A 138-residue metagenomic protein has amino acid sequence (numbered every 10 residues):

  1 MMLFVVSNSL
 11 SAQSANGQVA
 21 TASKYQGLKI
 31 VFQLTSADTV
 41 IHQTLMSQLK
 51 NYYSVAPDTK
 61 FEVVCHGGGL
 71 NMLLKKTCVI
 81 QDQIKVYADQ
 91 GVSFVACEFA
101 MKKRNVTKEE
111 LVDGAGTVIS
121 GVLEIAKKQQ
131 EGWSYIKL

Functional and structural regions predicted by a protein language model:
M1-G17: Bacterial Sec-dependent N-terminal signal peptides
F4, K24, Y53-V55, V86 (+2 more regions): A generic structural signal for short, solvent-exposed coil/turn residues that cap or connect secondary-structure
A12-S23, K128-E131, K137-L138: Charged, low-complexity, intrinsically disordered terminal regions
S14-E62: N-terminal secretory signal peptides
I30-Q33, E62-V64, S93-A96, K137: Structural recognition of the beta-strand scaffold that forms the well-ordered cores of secreted hydrolase catalytic
A37, H66-G69, F99-A100: Solvent-exposed coil/turn segments that connect beta secondary-structure elements in extracytoplasmic/periplasmic
E62-T77: Acidic helix-start/capping segments at beta-turn-to-alpha-helix junctions
L74-L138: A cross-taxonomic marker for long C-terminal extensions/tails that follow the last structured domain
